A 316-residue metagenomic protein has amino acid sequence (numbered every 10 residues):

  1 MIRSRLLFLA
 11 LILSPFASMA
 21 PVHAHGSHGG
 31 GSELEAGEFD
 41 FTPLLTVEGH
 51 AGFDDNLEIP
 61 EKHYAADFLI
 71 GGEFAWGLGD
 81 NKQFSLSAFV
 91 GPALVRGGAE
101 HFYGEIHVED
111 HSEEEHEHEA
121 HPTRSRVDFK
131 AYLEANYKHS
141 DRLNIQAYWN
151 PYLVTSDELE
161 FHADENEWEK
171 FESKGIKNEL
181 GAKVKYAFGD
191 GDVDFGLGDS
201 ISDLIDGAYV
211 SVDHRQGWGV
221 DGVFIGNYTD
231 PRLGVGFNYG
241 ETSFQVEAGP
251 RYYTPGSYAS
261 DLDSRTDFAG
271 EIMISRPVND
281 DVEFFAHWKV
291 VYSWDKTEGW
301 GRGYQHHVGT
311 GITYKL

Functional and structural regions predicted by a protein language model:
M1-F8: Bacterial N-terminal signal peptides that target proteins for export
L9-S18: Bacterial N-terminal signal peptides
S18-A24: Sec/Tat signal peptide C-region and signal peptidase I cleavage site
H25-L316: Transmembrane beta-barrel domains of bacterial outer-membrane proteins
